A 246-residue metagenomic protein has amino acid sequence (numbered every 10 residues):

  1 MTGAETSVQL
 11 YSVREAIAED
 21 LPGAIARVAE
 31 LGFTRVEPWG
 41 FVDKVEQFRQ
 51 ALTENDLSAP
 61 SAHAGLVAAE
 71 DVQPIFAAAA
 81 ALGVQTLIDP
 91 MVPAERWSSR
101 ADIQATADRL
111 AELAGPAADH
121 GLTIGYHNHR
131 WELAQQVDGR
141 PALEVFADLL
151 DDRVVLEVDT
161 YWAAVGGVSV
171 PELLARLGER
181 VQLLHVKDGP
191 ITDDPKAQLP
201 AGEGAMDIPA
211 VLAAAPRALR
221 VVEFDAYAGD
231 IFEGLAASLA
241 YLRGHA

Functional and structural regions predicted by a protein language model:
M1-E30, V42-V45, A80-V84, H120 (+2 more regions): Histidine-acidic metal/acid-base catalytic patches
S7, E37, S61-H63, I88 (+4 more regions): Conserved beta-strand positions in the central sheet of alpha/beta enzyme cores
S12, W39-G40, H63, N128: Residue-level recognition of beta-strand->loop/alpha-helix junctions
V28-R35, D56-A59, R153-L156: Short, surface-exposed connector motifs at secondary-structure boundaries
T34-V42: A short beta-strand-loop structural module common to alpha/beta enzyme folds
R35, V67-V155, T160-A163, R176 (+1 more regions): Active-site acidic/histidine proton-transfer and metal-coordination neighborhood in alpha/beta enzyme cores
F41-V45, A59, G65-A69, Y227: Short active-site-proximal "capping" loops at secondary-structure junctions
E46-A64, T106, L122: Short acidic, glycine/proline-enriched helix-loop-strand junctions
